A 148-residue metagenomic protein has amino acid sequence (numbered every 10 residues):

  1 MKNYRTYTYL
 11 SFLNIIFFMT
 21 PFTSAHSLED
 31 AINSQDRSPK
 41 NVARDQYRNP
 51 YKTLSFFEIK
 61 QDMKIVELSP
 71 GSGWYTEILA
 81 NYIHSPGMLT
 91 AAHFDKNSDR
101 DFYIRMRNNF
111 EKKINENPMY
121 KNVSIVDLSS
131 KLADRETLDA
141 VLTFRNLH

Functional and structural regions predicted by a protein language model:
K2-F12: Bacterial N-terminal signal peptides that target proteins for export
L10-T20: Bacterial N-terminal signal peptides
L28-F56, K60: Class I SAM-dependent methyltransferase Rossmann-like catalytic core, especially the SAM/SAH-binding loop
Q61-G71: Conserved class I S-adenosyl-L-methionine
G73-E77: Glycine-rich SAM-binding Motif I of class I
Y103-S130: S-adenosyl-L-methionine
K131-V141: A short acidic, Gly/Pro-enriched loop at the edge of an enzyme's catalytic core that lines a small-molecule cofactor
L142-N146: A conserved beta-strand element that flanks and buttresses the S-adenosyl-L-methionine
